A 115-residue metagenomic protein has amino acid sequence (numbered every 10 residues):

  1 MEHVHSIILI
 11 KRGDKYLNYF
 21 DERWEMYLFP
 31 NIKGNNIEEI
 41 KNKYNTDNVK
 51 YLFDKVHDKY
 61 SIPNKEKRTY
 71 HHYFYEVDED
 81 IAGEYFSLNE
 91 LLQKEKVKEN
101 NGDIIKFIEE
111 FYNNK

Functional and structural regions predicted by a protein language model:
M1-I7: Acidic, metal-coordinating catalytic segment for phosphate/diphosphate chemistry, firing primarily on the Nudix
S6, R12-T46: Conserved Nudix-box catalytic region and its N-terminal flanking loop in Nudix hydrolases and closely related
I10-G13, E76-D78: Active-site beta-strand termini and strand-to-loop segments that position acidic
W24-E25, D80-K115: Nudix hydrolase/Nudix homology domain
F29-N31, I62, Q93: Generic structural "secondary-structure junction" signal
I32, K55-H57, N89-L91: Short, solvent-exposed coil/turn elements at secondary-structure transition points
K41-I81: Active-site segment of metal-dependent pyrophosphate-handling enzymes, primarily the Nudix hydrolase catalytic core
